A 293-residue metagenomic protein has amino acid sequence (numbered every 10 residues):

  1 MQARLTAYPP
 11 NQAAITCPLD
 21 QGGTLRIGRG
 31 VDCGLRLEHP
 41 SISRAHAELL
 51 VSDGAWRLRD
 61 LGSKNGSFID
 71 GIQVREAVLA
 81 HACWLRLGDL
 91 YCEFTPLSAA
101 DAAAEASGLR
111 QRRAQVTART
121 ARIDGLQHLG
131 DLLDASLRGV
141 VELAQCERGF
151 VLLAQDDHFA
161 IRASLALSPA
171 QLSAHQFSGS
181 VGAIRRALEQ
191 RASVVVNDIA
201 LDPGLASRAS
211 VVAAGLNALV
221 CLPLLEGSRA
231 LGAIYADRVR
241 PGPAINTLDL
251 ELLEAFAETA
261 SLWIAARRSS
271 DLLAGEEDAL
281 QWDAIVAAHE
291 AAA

Functional and structural regions predicted by a protein language model:
Q2, T6, I15-L87, Q176-S180 (+1 more regions): Forkhead-associated
Q2-T6, F150-H175, V239: GAF sensory/regulatory domain recognition with acknowledged cross-activation on helical regulatory dimers
L35, P169-Q171, N197-A218, A279: Signal-transducing coupling segments at domain and membrane junctions
L85-H128, A266-A291: Signal-transmission linkers at sensory-effector interfaces
S98, A233-P243: Short beta-strand-to-loop transition segments that serve as allosteric relay/switch motifs in sensory/regulatory domains
A154, A170-P203, D271: Regulatory sensory and allosteric helical modules in signal-transduction proteins and certain transcription factors
N217-L225: A short, aliphatic-rich beta-strand micro-motif
E254-S261: Allosteric cytosolic regulatory segments
